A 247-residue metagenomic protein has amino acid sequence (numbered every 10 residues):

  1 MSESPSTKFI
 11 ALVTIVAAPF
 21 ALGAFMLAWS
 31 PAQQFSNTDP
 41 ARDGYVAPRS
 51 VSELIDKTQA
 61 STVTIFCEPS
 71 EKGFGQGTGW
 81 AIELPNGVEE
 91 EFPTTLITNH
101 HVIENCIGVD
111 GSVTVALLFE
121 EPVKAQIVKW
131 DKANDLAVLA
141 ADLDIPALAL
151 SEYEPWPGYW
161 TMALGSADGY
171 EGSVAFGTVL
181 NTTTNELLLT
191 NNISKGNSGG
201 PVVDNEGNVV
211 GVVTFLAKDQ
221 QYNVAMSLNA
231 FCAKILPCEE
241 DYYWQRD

Functional and structural regions predicted by a protein language model:
S2-A17: N-terminal Sec-pathway targeting helices
W29-E89, T95, K234-D247: N-terminal activation segment of mature serine protease catalytic domains
S30-S36, Q76, L84-K132: Catalytic-histidine neighborhood of serine endopeptidases, predominantly the chymotrypsin-like S1/PA family
S61-F66, T78-I82, P93-N99, T114-A116 (+7 more regions): Soluble periplasmic/extracytoplasmic beta-strand elements of cell-envelope proteins
E68-S70, I82-L84, H100-H101, L118-F119 (+4 more regions): A structural micro-motif recognizing beta-strand termini and the immediately following turn/loop segments
W80, N192-V213: Catalytic nucleophile loop of clan PA
N105, P146-E186, T190-N197, V213-V224: Flexible, gly/ser-rich surface segments that form the specificity/activation loops bordering the active-site cleft
D204-D247: C-terminal subregion of chymotrypsin/trypsin-like serine protease catalytic domains
